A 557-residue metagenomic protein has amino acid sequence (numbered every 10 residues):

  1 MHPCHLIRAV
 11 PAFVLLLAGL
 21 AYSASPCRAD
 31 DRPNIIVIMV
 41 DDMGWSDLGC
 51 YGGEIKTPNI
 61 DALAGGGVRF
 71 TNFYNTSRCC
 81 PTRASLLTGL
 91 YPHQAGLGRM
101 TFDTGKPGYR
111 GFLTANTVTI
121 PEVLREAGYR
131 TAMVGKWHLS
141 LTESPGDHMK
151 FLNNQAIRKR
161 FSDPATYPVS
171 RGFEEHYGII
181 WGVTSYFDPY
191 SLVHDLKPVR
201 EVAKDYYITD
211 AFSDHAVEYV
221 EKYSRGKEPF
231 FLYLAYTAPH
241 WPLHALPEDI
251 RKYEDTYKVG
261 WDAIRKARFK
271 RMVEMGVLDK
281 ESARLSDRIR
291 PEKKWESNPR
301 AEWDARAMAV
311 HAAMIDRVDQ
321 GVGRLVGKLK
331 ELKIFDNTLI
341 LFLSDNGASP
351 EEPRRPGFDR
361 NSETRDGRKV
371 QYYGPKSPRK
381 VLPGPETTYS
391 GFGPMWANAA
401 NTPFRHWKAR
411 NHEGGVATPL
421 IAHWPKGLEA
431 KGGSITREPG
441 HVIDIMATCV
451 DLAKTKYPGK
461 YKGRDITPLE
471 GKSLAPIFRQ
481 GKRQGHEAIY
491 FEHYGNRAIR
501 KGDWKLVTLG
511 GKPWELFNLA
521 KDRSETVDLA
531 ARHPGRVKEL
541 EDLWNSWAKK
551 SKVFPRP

Functional and structural regions predicted by a protein language model:
M1-I7: N-terminal secretory signal peptides that target proteins for export/translocation
A9-A21: Bacterial N-terminal signal peptides
A18, C27-G510, W514, R523-K549 (+1 more regions): Formylglycine-dependent sulfatase
A24: Calcium-binding acidic motifs and repeat modules
N518: Catalytic Cys-His active-site segments of thiol-dependent hydrolases/isopeptidases
